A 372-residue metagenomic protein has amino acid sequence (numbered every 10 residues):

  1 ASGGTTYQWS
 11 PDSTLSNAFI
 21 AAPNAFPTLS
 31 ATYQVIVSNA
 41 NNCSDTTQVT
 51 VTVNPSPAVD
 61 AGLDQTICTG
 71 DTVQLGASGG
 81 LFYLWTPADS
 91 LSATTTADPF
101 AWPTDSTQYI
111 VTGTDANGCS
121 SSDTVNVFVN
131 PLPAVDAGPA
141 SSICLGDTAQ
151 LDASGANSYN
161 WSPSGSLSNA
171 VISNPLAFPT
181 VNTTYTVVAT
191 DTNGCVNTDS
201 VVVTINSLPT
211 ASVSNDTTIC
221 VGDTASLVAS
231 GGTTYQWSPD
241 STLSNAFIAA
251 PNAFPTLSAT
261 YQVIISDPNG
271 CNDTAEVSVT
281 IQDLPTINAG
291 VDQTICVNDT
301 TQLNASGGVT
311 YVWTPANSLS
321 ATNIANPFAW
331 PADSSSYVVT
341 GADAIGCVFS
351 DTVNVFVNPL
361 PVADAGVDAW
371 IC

Functional and structural regions predicted by a protein language model:
A1, G70-G79, L145-G155, V221-G231 (+2 more regions): A short beta-strand segment in extracellular, disulfide-stabilized domains
G3-P11, G79-P87, G155-P163, G231-P239 (+1 more regions): Solvent-exposed loop segments of extracellular immunoglobulin-like
S13-F19, D89-T95, G165-V171, S241-F247 (+1 more regions): Short beta-strand segments within Ig-like beta-sandwich modules, predominantly Fibronectin type-III
F19-Y33, T95-Y109, V171-Y185, F247-Y261 (+1 more regions): Solvent-exposed segments in extracellular or luminal domains encompassing
A40-T46, C68, A116-S122, C144 (+5 more regions): Short, exposed coil/turn segments at beta-strand boundaries within extracellular/luminal domains
V49-P55, V125-P131, V201-S207, V277-D283 (+1 more regions): Interdomain boundary/hinge segments at the C-termini of tandem beta-sandwich modules
S56-G62, L132-G138, L208-S214, L284-G290 (+1 more regions): Proline-enriched interdomain boundary motifs that mark the N-terminal boundary and often initiate the first structured
